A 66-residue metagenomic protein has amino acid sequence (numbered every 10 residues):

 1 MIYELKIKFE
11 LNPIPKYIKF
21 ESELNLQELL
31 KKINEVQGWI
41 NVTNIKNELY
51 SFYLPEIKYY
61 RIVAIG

Functional and structural regions predicted by a protein language model:
M1-V36, A64-G66: Acidic, Ser/Thr- and proline-rich intrinsically disordered linker/docking segments of eukaryotic scaffolds
W39-G66: Short, mixed-charge low-complexity intrinsically disordered segments
